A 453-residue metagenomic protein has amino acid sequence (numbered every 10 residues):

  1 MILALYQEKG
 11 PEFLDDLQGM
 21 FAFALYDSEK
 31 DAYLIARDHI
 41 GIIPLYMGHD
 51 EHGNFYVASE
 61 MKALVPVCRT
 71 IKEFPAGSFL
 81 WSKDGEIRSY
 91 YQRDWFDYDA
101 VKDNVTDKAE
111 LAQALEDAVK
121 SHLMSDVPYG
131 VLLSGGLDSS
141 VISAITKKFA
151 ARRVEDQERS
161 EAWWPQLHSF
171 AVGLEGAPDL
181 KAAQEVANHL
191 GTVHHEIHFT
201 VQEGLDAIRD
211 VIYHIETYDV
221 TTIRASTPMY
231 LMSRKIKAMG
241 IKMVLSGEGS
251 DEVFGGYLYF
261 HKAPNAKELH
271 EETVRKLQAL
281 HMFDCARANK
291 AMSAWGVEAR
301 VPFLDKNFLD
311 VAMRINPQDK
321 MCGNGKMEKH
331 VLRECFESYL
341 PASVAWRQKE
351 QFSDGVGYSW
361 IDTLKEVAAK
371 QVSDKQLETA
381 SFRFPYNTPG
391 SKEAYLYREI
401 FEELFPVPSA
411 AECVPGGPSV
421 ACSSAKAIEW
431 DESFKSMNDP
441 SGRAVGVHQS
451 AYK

Functional and structural regions predicted by a protein language model:
M1-Y218: Cysteine-centered catalytic environments shared across enzyme families
A22-A24, L34, K148, H198 (+8 more regions): Cys-based phosphatases of the PTP/DUSP/CDC25 superfamily and their flanking regulatory architecture
A24, D219-M232, V274-L277, S373-E378: Short, basic, helix/turn surface patches
P44, D251-E252: Conserved A3 ("GATE") glycine/threonine-rich loop of ANL adenylate-forming enzymes
T106, E110, A114, L137 (+16 more regions): Generic recognition of stable, solvent-exposed alpha-helical segments in well-folded globular domains
K108, V172-I236, Y259-L269, K290-A294 (+2 more regions): ATP-dependent adenylate-handling ligase core
A238-L245, P264, L269-K453: Adenosyl-5′-phosphate
I241-D251, Y257: Short acidic/histidine-rich active-site segments
